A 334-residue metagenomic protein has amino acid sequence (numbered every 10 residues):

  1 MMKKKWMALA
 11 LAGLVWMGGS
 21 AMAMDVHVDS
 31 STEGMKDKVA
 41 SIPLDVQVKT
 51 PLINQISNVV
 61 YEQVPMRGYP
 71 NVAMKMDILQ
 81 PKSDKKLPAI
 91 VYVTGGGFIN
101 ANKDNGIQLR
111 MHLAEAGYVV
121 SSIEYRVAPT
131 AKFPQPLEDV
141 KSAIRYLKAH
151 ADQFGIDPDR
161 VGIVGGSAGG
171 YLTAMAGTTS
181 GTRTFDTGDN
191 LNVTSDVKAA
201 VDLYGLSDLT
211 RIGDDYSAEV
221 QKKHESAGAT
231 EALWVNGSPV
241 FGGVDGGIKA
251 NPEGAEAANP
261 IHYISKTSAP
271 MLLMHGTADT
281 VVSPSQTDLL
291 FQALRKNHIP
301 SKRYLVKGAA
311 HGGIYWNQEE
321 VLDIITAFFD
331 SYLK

Functional and structural regions predicted by a protein language model:
M1-A8: Bacterial N-terminal signal peptides that target proteins for export
A8-L9, T130: General helical structural elements
L11-W16: Hydrophobic helical h-region of N-terminal Sec-dependent signal peptides in bacterial secretory/periplasmic proteins
G19-A23: Sec/Tat signal peptide C-region and signal peptidase I cleavage site
M24-K334: Alpha/beta-hydrolase superfamily serine-hydrolase fold, recognizing
